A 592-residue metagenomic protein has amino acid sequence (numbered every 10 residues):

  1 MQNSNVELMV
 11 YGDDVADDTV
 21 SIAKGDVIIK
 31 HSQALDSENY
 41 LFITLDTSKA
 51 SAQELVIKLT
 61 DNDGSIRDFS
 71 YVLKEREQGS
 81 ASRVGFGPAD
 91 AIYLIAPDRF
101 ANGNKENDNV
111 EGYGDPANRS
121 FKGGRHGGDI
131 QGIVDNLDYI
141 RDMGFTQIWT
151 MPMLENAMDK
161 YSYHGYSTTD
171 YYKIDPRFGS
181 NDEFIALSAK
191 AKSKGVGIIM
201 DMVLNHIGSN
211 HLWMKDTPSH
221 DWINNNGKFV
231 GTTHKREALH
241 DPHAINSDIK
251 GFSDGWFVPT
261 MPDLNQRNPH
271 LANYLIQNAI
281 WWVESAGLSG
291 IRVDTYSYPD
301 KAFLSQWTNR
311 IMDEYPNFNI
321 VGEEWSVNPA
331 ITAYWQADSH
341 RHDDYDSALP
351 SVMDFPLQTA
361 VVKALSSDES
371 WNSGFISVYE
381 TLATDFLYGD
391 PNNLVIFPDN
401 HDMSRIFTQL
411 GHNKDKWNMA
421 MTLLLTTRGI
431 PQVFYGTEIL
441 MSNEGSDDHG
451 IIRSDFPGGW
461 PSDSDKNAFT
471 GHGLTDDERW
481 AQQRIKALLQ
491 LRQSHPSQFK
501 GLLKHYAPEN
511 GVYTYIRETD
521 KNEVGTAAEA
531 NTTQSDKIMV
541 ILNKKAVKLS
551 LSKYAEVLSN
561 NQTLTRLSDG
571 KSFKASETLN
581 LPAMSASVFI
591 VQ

Functional and structural regions predicted by a protein language model:
M1-A16, E75: Beta-strand/beta-sandwich contexts
N5, A50-E54: Extracellular Ig-like/FN3 beta-sandwich strand-entry sites
A16-I28, Q562-L567: Change to "...patches in solvent-exposed regions of secreted, membrane-anchored, or virion-exposed structural
F42-A50: Short, hydrophobic beta-strand segments
Q53-L59, D63-A91, V134, D138-R141 (+1 more regions): Carbohydrate-interacting/catalytic domains
A91-Y93, I148-T150, I198-M200, I291 (+3 more regions): Hydrophobic faces of well-ordered beta-strands that scaffold small-molecule active sites in alpha/beta enzyme cores
F100-I280, S285, L304-E314, A330-T332 (+3 more regions): Substrate-binding/active-site clefts of carbohydrate-active enzymes
H206, H211-M214, I280, E284-S289 (+11 more regions): Active-site-proximal helices and loops of the catalytic beta/alpha 8
